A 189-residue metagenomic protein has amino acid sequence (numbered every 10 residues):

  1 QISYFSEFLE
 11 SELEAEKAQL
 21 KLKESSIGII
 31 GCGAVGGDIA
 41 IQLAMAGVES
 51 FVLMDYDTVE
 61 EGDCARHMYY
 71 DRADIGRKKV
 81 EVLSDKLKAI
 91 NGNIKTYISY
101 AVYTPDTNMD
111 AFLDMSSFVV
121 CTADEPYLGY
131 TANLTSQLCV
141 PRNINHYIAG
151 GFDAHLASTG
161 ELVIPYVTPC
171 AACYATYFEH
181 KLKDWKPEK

Functional and structural regions predicted by a protein language model:
Q1-K189: Adenine nucleotide-associated cytosolic modules
